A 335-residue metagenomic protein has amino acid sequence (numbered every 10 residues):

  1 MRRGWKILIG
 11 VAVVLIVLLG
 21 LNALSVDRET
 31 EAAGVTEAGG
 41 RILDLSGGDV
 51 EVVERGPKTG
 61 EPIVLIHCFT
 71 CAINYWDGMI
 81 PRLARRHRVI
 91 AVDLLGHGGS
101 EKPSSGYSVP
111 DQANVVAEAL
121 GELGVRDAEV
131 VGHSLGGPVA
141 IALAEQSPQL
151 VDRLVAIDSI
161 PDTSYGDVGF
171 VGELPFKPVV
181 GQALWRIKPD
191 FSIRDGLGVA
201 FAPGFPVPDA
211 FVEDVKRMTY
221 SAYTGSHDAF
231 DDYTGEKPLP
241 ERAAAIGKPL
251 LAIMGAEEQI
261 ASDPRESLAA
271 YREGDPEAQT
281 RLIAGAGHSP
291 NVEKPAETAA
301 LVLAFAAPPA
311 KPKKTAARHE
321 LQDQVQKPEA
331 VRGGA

Functional and structural regions predicted by a protein language model:
G4-I42: An N-terminal hydrophobic leader/cap segment in hydrolases
A23-A32, G166-V171, R186-A245: Conserved alpha/beta-hydrolase catalytic His-Asp/Glu region
L45-S46, V53-R55, A91-G132: Active-site loop/oxyanion-hole signature of alpha/beta-hydrolase fold enzymes
R55-G99: Conserved HGGG/HGGXW glycine-rich cap/lid loop of the alpha/beta-hydrolase fold
G137-P148, L154: Short glycine-enriched nucleophile-adjacent loop and the immediately C-terminal alpha-helix near the catalytic center
E145, L154-A183: Flexible "cap/lid" loop of the alpha/beta hydrolase fold
L251-A286: Conserved loop-alpha-helix segment in the C-terminal half of the alpha/beta-hydrolase fold that carries the catalytic
P276-A335: Catalytic active-site module of serine/aspartate enzymes centered on a nucleophile-bearing elbow/loop
